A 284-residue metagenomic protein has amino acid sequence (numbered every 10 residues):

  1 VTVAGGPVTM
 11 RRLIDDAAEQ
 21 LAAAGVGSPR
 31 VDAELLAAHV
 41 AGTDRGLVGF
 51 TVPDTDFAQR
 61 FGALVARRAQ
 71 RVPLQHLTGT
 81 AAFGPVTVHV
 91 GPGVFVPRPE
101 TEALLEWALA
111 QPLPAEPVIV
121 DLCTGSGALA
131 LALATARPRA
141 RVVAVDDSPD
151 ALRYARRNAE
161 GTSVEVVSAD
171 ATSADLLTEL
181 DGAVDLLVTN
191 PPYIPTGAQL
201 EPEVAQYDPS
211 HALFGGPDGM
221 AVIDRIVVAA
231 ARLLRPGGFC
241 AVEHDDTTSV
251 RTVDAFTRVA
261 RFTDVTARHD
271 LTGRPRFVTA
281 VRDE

Functional and structural regions predicted by a protein language model:
V1-V48: Non-catalytic accessory regions of SAM-dependent methyltransferases
V26, R137-R139, E160-S163, L233 (+1 more regions): Short helix-capping segments at alpha-helix termini
R30, L35-A110: Conserved AdoMet
L36, R71, T101, L129 (+6 more regions): Residue-level signal for inorganic ion chemistry
T87, R141, S163-E165, T263-T266: Conserved beta-strand segments of alpha/beta enzyme cores
P99-E201: Conserved SAM/SAH cofactor-binding pocket of Class I
P191-V222: Mobile active-site "lid"/loop adjacent to the S-adenosyl-L-methionine
P217-V281: Conserved Class I SAM-dependent methyltransferase catalytic core
